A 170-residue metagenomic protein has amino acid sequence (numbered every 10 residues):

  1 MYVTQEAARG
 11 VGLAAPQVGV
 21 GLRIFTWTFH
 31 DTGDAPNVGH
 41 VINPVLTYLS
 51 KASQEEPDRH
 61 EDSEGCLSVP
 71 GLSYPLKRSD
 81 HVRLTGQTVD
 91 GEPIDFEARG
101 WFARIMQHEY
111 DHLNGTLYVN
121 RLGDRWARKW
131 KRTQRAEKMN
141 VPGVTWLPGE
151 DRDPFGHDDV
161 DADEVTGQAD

Functional and structural regions predicted by a protein language model:
M1-Q107, H112-D170: Active-site rim/adjacent substrate-binding subdomains
